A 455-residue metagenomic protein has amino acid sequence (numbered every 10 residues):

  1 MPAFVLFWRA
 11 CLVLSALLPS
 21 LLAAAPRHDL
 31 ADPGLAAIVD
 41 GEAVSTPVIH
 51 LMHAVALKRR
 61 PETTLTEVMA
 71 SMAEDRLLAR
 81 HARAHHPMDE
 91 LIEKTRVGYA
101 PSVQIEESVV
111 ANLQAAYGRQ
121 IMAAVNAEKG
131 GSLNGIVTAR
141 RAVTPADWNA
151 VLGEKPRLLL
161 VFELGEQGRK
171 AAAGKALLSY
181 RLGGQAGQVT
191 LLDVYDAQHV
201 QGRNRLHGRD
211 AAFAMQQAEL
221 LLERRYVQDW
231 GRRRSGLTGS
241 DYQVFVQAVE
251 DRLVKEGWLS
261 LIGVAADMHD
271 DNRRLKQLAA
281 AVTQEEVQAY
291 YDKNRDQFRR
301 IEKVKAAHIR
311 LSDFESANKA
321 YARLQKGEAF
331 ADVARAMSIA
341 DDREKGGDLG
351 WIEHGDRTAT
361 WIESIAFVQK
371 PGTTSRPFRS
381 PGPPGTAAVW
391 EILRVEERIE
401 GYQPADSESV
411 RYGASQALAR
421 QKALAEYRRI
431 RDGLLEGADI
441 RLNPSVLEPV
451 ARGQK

Functional and structural regions predicted by a protein language model:
M1-L6: N-terminal secretory signal peptides that target proteins for export/translocation
R9-S20: Bacterial N-terminal signal peptides
L18-A23, Y291: Short hydrophobic alpha-helical membrane-anchoring segments
P26-I38, A43, E62-K455: Peptidyl-prolyl cis-trans isomerase
I49-T64: Short, surface-exposed, low-complexity cationic segments
